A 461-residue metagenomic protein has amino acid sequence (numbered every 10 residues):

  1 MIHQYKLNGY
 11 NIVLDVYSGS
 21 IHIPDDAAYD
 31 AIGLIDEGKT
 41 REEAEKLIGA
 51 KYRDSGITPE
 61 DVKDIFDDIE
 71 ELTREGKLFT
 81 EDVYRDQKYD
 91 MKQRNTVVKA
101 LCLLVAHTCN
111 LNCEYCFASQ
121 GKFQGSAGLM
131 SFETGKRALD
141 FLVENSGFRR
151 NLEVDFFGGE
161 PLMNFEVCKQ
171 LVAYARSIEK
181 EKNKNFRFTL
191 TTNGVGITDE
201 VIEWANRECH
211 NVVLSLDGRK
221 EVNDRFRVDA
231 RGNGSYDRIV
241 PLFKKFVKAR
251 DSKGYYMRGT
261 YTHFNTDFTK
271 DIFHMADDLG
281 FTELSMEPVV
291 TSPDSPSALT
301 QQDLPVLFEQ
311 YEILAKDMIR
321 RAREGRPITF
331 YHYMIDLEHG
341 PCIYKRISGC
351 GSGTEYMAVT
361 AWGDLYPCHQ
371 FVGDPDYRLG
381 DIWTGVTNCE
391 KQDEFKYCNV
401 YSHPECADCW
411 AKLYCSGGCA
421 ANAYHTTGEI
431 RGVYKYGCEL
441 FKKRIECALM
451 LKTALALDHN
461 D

Functional and structural regions predicted by a protein language model:
M1-I35: Acidic, low-complexity/disordered tracts enriched in E/D and polar residues
N8, C350-G353: Short, small/polar residue-rich loop motifs at catalytic or cofactor-binding pockets
K39-R53: Short acidic, hydrophobic short linear motifs in intrinsically disordered regions
G56-E203, E208: Conserved alpha-helical substructure of the radical SAM core
G135, L139-D155, N164-V289: Radical SAM/AdoMet-radical enzyme domain recognition
L139-F157, F395-Y397, V433-D461: Short Fe-S-cluster ligation motifs
P305-H339, H369-S416: C-terminal accessory region of radical SAM enzymes
K396-C447: Cysteine-cluster motifs in flexible loop/terminal segments that predominantly coordinate metals
